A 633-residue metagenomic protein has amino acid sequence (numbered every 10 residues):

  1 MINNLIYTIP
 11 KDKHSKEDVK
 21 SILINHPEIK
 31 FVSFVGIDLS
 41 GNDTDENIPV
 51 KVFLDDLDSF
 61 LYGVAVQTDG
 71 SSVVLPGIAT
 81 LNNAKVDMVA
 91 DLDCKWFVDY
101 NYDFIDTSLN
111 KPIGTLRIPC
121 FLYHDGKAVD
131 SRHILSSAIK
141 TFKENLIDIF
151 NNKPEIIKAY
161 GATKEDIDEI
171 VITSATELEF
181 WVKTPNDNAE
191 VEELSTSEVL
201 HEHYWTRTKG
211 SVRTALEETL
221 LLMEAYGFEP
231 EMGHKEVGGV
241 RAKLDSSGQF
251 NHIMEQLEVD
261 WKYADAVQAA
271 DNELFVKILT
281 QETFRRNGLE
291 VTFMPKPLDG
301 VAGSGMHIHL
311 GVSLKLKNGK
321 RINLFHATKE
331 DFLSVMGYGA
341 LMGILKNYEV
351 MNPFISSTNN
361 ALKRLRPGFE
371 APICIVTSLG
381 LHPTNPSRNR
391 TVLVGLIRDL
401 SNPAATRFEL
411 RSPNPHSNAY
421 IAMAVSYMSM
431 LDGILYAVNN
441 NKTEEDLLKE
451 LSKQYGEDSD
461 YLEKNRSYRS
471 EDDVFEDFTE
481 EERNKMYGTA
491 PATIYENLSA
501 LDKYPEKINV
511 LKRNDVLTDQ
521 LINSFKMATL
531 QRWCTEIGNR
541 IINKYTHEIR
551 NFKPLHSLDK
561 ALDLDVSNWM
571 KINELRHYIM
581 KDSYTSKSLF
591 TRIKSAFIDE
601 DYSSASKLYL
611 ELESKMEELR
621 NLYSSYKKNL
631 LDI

Functional and structural regions predicted by a protein language model:
M1-K235, G239, Y263-I278, I421-A422 (+2 more regions): ATP/Mg2+-dependent ligation/transfer catalytic cores
I37-S40, A162-K164, T176-W181, E236-K243 (+5 more regions): A glycine-rich phosphate-binding loop feature that marks nucleotide/adenosyl-phosphate handling sites
G63, L194, H201-E202, K209 (+2 more regions): Loop-rich catalytic cores of soluble enzymes, especially ATP-dependent carboxylate-amine ligases and other
D106-S108, D245-Q249, L396: Short beta-strand/turn micro-motifs at beta-sheet edges
I147, N151, L221-F228, R285-L289 (+3 more regions): Generic secondary-structure signature for well-ordered alpha-helical cores
N152-I172, E229-K235, E290-K296, M351-N359 (+1 more regions): Flexible, glycine/charged-enriched surface loops at secondary-structure junctions
V237-V240, L244-Q256: A short mid-domain helix/strand-loop element embedded in enzyme catalytic domains that forms or borders the active-site
F354-L501, P505: C-terminal catalytic subdomain
